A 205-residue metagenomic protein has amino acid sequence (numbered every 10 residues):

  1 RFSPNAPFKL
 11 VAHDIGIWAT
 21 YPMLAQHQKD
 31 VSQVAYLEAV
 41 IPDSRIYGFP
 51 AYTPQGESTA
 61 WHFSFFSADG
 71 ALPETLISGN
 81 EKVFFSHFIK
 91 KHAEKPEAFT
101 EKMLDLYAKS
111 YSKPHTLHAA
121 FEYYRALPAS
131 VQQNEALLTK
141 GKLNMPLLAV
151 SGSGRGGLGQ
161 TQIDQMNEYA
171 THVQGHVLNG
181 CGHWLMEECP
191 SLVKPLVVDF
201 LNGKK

Functional and structural regions predicted by a protein language model:
R1-V11, I15-V177, M186, V198-K205: Flexible "cap/lid" subdomain of the alpha/beta-hydrolase fold that forms the substrate-access gate
C181-P190, K194: Catalytic histidine-centered segment of alpha/beta-hydrolase-like enzymes
